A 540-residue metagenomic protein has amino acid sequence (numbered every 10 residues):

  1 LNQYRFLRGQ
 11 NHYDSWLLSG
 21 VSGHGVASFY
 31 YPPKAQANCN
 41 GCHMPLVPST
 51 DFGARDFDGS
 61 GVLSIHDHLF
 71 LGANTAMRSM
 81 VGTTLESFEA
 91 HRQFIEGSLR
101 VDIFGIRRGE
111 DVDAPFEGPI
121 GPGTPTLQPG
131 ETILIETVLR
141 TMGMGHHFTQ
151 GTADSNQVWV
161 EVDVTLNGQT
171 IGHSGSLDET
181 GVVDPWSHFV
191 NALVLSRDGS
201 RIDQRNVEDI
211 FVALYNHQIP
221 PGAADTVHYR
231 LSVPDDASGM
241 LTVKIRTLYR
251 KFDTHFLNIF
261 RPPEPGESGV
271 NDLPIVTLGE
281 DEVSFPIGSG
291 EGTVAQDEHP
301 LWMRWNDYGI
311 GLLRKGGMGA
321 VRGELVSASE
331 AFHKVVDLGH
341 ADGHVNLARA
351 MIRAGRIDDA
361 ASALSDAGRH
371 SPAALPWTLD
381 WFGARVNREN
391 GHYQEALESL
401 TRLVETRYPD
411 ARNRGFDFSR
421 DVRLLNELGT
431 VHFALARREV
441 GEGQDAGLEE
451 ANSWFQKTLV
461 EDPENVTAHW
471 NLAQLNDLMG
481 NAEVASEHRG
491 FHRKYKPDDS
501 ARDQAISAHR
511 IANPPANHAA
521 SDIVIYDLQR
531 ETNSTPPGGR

Functional and structural regions predicted by a protein language model:
L1-P221, V227-L301, D307, Q504: Primarily the internal scaffold of c-type cytochrome electron-transfer domains, especially repeated/multiheme c-type
L301, H340-D342, A374-P376, D410 (+3 more regions): Residue-level recognition of tetratricopeptide repeat
N306, V345-A348, P376-F382, N413-S419 (+4 more regions): Alpha-solenoid helical repeat scaffolds
L338, H370-P372, T406, D417 (+2 more regions): Structural marker of alpha-solenoid helical repeat scaffolds
T401-Y408, Q456, V466, W470-A501: TPR/TPR-like (Sel1-like) alpha-helical repeat modules
